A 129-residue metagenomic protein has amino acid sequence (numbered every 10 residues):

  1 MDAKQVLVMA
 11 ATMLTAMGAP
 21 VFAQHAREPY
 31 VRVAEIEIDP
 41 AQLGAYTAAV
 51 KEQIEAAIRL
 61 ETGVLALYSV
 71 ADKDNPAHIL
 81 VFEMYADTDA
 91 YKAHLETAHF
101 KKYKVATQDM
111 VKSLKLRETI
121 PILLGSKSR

Functional and structural regions predicted by a protein language model:
D2-L7, M13-V31, Y68-A77, K104-R129: Glycine-rich beta-strand-turn "strand-cap" elements at beta-sheet edges
V6-L7, H25, E52-A66, M84-E118: An amphipathic, aromatic/His-enriched active-site/gating alpha helix that lines ligand/cofactor pockets
P29-E37, A66-L95: Short, well-ordered beta-strand segments in beta-rich or mixed alpha/beta enzyme and ligand-binding folds
Y30-L60: N-terminal targeting signals for Sec/Tat export/insertion, comprising classic cleavable signal peptides
L43-A45, H78, A90, G125: Intrinsically disordered, low-complexity acidic/polar segments
